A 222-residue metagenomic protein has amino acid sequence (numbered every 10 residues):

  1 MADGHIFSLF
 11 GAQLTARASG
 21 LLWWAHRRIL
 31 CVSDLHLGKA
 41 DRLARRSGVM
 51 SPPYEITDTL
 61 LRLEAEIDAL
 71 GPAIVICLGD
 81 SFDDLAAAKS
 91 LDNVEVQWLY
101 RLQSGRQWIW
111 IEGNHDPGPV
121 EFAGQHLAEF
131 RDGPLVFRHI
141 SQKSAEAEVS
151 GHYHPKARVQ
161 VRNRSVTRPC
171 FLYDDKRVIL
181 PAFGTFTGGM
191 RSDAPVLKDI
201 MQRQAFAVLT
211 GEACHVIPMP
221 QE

Functional and structural regions predicted by a protein language model:
M1-E222: Extended recognition/assembly regions associated with phosphoester-bond processing machinery
